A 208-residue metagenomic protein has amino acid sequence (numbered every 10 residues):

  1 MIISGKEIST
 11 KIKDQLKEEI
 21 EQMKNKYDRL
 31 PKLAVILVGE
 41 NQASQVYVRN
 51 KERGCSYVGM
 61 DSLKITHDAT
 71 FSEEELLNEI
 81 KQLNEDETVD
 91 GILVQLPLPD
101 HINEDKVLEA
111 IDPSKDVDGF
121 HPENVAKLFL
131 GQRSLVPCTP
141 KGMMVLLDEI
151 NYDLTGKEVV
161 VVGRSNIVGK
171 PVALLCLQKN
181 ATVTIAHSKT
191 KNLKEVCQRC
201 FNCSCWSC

Functional and structural regions predicted by a protein language model:
M1-Y27: Positively charged, low-complexity intrinsically disordered leader regions
Q22-L33, G39-Y57: N-terminal glycine-rich anion-binding loops that anchor highly charged ligand groups
L37, L93-P97, V162: Short beta-strand segments
V38-E52, S134-C208: Glycine-rich phosphate/diphosphate-binding loop of Rossmann-like nucleotide-binding domains
C55-A69, V183-I185: Short beta-strand elements in bilobed, periplasmic/extracellular small-molecule ligand-binding domains
E75-E87: Short, well-structured alpha-helical segments in soluble
G91-L98, N103, R199-C208: Glycine-rich phosphate-binding loop
V94-T155, V172: Anion-binding alpha/beta catalytic cores of soluble intermediary-metabolism enzymes, centered on
